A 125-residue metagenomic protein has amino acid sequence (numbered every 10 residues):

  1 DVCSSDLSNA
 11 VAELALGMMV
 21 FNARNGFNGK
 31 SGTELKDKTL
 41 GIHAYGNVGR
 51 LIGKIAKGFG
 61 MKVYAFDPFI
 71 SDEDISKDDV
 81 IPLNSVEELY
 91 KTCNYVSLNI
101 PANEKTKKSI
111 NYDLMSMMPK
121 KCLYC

Functional and structural regions predicted by a protein language model:
V2-S4: Short, small-residue-biased leader/transition segments that mark boundaries at the very start of proteins
D6-N25: Long amphipathic alpha-helix in the N-terminal Rossmann-like dinucleotide-binding domain of NAD(P)-dependent
A10, L51, K105: Residues that form or flank phosphate/diphosphate-binding pockets in enzymes that use nucleotide phosphates
N22-G60: Glycine-rich NAD(P)-binding loop of Rossmann-like domains
G58-S76: NAD(P)-binding Rossmann-fold cofactor-contacting core
I70-C125: Rossmann-like adenosine-cofactor binding region
